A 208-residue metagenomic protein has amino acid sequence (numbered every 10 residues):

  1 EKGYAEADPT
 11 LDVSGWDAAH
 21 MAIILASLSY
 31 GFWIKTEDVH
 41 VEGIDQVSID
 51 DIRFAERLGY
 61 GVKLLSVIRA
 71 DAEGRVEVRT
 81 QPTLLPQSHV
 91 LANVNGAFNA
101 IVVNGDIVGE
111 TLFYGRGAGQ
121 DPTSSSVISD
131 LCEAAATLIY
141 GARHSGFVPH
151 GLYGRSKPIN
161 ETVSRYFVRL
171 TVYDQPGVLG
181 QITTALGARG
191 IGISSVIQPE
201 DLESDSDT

Functional and structural regions predicted by a protein language model:
E1-N93, F98-A100: Substrate-binding/catalytic subdomain of NAD(P)-dependent oxidoreductase enzymes
V13-M21, Q46-D50, F98, A118 (+3 more regions): Conserved active-site and cofactor/substrate-binding residues in soluble primary-metabolism enzymes
K63-L64, R79, V102, L112-Y114 (+2 more regions): Structured core elements
S66-I68, P82-L84, I107, G117 (+2 more regions): A broadly conserved detector of short glycine/acidic/proline-rich loop/turn motifs that flank catalytic sites and bind
A70-E73, N93-G96, V103-D106, I159-T162 (+1 more regions): Solvent-exposed alpha-helices and their adjacent loops that cap or buttress functional pockets in soluble metabolic
G105, T111-F113, E133-A134: C-terminal transmembrane helices and immediately adjacent loops/tails of multi-pass membrane transport proteins
G109-T111, G115-D121: Glycine-rich phosphate/pyrophosphate-binding beta-alpha loops
S126, L131-T208: A conserved regulatory-domain signal marking ACT and ACT-like small-molecule sensing domains and adjacent regulatory
